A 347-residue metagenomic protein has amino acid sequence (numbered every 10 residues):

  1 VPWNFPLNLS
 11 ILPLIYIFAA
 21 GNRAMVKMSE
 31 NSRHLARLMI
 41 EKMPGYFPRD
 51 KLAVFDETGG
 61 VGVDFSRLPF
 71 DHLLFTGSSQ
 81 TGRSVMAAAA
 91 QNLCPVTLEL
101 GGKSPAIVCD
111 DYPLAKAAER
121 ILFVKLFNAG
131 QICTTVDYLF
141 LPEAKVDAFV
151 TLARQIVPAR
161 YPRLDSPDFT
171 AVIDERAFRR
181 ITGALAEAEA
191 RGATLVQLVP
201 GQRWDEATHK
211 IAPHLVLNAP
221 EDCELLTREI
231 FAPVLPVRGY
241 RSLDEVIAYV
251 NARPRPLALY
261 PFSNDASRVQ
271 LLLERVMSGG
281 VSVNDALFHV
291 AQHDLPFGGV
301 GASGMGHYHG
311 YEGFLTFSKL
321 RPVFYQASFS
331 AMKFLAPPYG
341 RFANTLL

Functional and structural regions predicted by a protein language model:
V1-K116, Y240: Rossmann-like NAD(P) dinucleotide-binding subdomain of oxidoreductase/dehydrogenase enzymes
I17, A89, A153, A188 (+2 more regions): A generic structural signal for well-ordered alpha-helical segments
G21, L52, L73, G102 (+5 more regions): Residue-level signal for inorganic ion chemistry
F47, Q80-P220, V283: ALDH superfamily catalytic-core signature
G62-V63, A118, I247, Q270: Short hydrophobic/charged patches on amphipathic alpha-helices used for structural packing and interfaces
S66-R67, L100-G102, I132-T134, S166 (+2 more regions): Short glycine-enriched loop/turn motifs at secondary-structure junctions
R203, K210-L347: Conserved C-terminal structural/oligomerization subdomain of aldehyde/semialdehyde dehydrogenase
